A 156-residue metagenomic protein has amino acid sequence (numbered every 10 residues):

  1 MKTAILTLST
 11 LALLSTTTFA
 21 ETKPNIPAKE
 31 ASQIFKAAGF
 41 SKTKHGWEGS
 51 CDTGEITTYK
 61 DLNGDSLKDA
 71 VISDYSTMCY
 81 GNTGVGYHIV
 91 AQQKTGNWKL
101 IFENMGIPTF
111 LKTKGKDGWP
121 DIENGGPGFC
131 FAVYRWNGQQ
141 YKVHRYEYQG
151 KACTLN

Functional and structural regions predicted by a protein language model:
A4-I5, A20-Q33, F110-N156: Acidic, small-residue rich beta-repeat scaffolds with periodic aromatic anchors
A4-L14: Sec-dependent N-terminal signal peptides
T18-K60, T154-N156: Terminal domain-start segments
W47-E48, T77-N82: Short consensus segments that form the blades of beta-propeller domains, in both extracellular/periplasmic
D52-G64, G106-D121: Beta-propeller blade termini
L62-Y75, I89, K116-G125: Acidic/hydrophobic-patterned starts of short beta strands in beta-sheet-rich repeat architectures
Y80-V85, P127: Short, solvent-exposed loop/turn segments at conserved positions within beta-propeller repeat blades
V85-A91: Short, surface-exposed beta-strand/strand-loop-strand elements in extracellular ectodomains
